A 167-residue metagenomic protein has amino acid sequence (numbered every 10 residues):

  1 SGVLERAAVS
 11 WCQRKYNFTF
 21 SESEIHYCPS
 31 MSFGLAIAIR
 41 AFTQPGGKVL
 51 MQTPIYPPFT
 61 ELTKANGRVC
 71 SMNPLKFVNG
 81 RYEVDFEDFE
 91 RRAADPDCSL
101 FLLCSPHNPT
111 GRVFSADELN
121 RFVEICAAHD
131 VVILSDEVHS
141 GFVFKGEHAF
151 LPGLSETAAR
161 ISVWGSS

Functional and structural regions predicted by a protein language model:
S1-E124, G141-F142, E147-A158, S162-V163: Conserved core of the PLP fold type I
L102, I133-L134: Walker B beta-strand of ABC/ABC-like P-loop ATPase nucleotide-binding domains, specifically the conserved hydrophobic
E137: Walker B catalytic acidic pair
S166: Conserved donor-binding loops in enzymes that form glycosidic bonds
